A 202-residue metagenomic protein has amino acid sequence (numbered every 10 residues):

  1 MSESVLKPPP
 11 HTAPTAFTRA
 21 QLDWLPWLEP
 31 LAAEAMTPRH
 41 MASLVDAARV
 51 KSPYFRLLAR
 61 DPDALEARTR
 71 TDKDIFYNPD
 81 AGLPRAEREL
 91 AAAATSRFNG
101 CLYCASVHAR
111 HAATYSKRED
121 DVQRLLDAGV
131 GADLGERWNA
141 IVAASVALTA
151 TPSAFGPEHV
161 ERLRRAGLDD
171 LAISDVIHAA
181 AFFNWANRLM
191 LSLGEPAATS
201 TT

Functional and structural regions predicted by a protein language model:
M1-T202: Hydrophobic alpha-helical segments
